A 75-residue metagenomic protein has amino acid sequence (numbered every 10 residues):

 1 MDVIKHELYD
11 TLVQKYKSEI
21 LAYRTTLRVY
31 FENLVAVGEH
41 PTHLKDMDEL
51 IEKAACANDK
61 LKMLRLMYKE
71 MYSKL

Functional and structural regions predicted by a protein language model:
D2-L75: Extended, charge-rich alpha-helical interface modules
